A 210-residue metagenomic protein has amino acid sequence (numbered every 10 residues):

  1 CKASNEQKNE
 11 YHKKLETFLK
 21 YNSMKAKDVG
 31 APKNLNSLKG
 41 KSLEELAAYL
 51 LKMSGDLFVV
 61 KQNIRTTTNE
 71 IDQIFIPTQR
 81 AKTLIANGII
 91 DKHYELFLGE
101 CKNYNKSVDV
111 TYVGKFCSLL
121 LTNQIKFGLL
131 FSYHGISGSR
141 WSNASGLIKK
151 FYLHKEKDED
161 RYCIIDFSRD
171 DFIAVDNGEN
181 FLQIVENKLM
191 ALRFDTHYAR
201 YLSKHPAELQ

Functional and structural regions predicted by a protein language model:
C1-Q210: Mixed-charge (Asp/Glu-Lys/Arg
